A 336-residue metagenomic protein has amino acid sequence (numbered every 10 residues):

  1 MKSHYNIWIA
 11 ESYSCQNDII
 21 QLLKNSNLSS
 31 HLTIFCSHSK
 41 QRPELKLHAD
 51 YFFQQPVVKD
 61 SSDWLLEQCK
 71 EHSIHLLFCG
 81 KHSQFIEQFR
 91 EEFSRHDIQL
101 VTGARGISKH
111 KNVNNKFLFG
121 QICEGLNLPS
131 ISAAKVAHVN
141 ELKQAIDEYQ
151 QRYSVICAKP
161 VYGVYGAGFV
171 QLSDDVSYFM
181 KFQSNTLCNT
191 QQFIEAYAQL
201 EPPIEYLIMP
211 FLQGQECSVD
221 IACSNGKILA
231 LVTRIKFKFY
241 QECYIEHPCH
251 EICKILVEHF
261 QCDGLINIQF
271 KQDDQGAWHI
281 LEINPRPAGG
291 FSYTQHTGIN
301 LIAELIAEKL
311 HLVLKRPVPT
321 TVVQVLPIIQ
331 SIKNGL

Functional and structural regions predicted by a protein language model:
M1-R105: ATP-binding N-terminal substructure of ATP-dependent carboxylate-amine bond-forming enzymes
H4, H72, F239-L336: ATP-dependent carboxylate activation and anion-phosphoryl transfer catalytic cores that bind Mg-ATP to form
H4-W8, V155, L207: Residues that mark the start of a beta-strand
L45-L47, S62-L65, S108-F117, G166-A167 (+1 more regions): Short, charged, surface-exposed secondary-structure boundary motifs
S73, D97, N127, Y153-S154 (+1 more regions): Residue-level detector of structured alpha->beta connecting loops
H110-E205, N225: Active-site nucleotide/adenylate-binding loops and adjacent lid/helix of ATP-dependent enzymes
F182-L256, F260, K271-H279: Phosphate-binding site of ATP-dependent enzymes
